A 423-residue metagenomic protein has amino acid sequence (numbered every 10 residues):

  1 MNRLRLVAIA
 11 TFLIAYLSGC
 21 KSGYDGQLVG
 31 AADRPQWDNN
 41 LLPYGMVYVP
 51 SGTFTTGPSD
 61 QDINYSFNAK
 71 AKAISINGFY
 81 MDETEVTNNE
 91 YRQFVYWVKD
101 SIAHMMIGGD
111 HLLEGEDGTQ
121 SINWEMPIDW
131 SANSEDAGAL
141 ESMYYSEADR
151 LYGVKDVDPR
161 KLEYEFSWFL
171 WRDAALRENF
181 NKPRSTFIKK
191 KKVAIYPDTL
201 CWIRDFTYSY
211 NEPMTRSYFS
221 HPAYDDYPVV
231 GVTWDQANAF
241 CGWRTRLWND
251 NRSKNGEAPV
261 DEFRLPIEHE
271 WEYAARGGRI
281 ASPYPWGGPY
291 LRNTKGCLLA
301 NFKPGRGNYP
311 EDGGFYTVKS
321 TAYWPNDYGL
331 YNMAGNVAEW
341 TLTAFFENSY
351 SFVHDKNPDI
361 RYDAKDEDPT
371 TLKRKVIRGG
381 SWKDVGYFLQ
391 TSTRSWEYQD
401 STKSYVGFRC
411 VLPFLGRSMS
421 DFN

Functional and structural regions predicted by a protein language model:
M1-G30, W37, A274: Bacterial Sec-dependent N-terminal signal peptides
K21-Q36, L42, F67-I74, F94-P197 (+7 more regions): Surface-exposed recognition segments
L42-P58: Mature N-terminal segment immediately following signal peptide/propeptide cleavage in secreted/periplasmic
Y44, D82, D261-E262, P325-Y328: Short loop/turn microsegments at loop-to-beta-strand junctions
I76-M81, A223-V230: Second-shell loop/turn segments in exported
N89-Y96, V230, D235-G242, E272: Solvent-exposed, polar/charged alpha-helical surfaces in well-ordered, non-transmembrane soluble domains, broadly
I267: A helicase ATPase "motif cassette" and its flanking acidic/Ser/Thr-rich regulatory loops
T294-Y328: A short, contiguous structural element within a folded domain that forms the immediate neighborhood of a functional site
